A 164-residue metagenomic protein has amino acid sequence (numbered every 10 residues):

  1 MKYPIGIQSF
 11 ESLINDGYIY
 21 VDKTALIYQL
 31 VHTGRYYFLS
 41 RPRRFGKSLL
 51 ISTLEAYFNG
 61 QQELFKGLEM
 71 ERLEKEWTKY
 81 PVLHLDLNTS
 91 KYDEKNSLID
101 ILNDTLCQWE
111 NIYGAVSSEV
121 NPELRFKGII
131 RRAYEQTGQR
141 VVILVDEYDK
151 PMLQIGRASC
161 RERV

Functional and structural regions predicted by a protein language model:
M1-R161: Phosphate-binding site recognition
V164: Cysteine-cluster motifs in flexible loop/terminal segments that predominantly coordinate metals
